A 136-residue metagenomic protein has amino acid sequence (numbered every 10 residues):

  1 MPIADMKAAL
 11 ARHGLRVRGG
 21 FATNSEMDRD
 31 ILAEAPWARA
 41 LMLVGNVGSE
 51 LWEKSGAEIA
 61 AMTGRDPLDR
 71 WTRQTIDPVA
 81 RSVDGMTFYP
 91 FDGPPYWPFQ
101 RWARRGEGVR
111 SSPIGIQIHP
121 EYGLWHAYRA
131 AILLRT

Functional and structural regions predicted by a protein language model:
M1-T136: Auxiliary alpha/beta "docking" domains used to position bulky ligands
